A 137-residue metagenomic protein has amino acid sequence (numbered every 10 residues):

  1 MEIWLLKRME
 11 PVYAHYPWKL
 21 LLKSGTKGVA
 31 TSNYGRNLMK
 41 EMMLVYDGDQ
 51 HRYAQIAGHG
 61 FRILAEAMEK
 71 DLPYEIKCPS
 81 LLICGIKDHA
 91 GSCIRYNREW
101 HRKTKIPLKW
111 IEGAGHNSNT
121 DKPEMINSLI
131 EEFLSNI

Functional and structural regions predicted by a protein language model:
M1-Y16: Flexible "cap/lid" loop of the alpha/beta hydrolase fold
A14-E75: Conserved alpha/beta-hydrolase catalytic His-Asp/Glu region
K77-A114, T120: Conserved loop-alpha-helix segment in the C-terminal half of the alpha/beta-hydrolase fold that carries the catalytic
T120-E132: Post-His helix in hydrolase/transferase enzymes
F133, I137: Glycine-rich phosphate-binding loop signature in dinucleotide/nucleotide-binding domains
